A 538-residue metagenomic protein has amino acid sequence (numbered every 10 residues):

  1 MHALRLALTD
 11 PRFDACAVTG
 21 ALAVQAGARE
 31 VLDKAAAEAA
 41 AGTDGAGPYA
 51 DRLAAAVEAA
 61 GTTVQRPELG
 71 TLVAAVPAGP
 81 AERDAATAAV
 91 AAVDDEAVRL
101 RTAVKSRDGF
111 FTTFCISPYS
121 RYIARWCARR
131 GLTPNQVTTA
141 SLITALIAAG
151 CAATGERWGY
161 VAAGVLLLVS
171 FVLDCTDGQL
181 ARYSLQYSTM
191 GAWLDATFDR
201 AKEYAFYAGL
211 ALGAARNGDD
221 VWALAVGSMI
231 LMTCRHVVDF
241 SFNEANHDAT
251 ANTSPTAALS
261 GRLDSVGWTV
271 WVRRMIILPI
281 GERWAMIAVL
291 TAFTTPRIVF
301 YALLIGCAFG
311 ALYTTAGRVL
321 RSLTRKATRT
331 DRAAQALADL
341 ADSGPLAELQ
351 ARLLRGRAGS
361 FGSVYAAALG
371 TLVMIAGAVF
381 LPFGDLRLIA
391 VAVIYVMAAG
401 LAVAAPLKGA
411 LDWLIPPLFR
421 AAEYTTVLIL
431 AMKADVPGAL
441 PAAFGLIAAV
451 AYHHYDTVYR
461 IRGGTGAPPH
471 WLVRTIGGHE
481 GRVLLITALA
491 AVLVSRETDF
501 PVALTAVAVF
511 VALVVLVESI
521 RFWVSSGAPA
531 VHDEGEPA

Functional and structural regions predicted by a protein language model:
M1-A7, Y204-A215: Conserved donor-nucleotide/metal-binding helix-loop-beta segment in metal-dependent transferases, i.e., the alpha-helix
M1-T63, N246, A251: Conserved core of the sugar-phosphate nucleotidyltransferase
A3-L8, A223-S241, A245-N246: Extended charged low-complexity segments that act as oligomerization/scaffolding linkers
G42-Y122, T233-A538: C-terminal membrane-associated helical module and adjoining short loops/tails
P134-M190, G384-A398, A503-V507: Membrane-embedded alpha-helical segments that form the functional core of polytopic membrane enzymes, especially those
A140, A162, L194, L224-G227 (+3 more regions): Hydrophobic core positions of alpha-helical segments in small-molecule transporters and transporter systems
R157-G164, G218-A223, Y301: Membrane-water interface of transmembrane alpha-helices in multipass transporters/channels
A162-A211, V396-L411, L418-R420, A451-V458: Acidic (Asp/Glu-rich) catalytic motifs at the cytosolic membrane interface
